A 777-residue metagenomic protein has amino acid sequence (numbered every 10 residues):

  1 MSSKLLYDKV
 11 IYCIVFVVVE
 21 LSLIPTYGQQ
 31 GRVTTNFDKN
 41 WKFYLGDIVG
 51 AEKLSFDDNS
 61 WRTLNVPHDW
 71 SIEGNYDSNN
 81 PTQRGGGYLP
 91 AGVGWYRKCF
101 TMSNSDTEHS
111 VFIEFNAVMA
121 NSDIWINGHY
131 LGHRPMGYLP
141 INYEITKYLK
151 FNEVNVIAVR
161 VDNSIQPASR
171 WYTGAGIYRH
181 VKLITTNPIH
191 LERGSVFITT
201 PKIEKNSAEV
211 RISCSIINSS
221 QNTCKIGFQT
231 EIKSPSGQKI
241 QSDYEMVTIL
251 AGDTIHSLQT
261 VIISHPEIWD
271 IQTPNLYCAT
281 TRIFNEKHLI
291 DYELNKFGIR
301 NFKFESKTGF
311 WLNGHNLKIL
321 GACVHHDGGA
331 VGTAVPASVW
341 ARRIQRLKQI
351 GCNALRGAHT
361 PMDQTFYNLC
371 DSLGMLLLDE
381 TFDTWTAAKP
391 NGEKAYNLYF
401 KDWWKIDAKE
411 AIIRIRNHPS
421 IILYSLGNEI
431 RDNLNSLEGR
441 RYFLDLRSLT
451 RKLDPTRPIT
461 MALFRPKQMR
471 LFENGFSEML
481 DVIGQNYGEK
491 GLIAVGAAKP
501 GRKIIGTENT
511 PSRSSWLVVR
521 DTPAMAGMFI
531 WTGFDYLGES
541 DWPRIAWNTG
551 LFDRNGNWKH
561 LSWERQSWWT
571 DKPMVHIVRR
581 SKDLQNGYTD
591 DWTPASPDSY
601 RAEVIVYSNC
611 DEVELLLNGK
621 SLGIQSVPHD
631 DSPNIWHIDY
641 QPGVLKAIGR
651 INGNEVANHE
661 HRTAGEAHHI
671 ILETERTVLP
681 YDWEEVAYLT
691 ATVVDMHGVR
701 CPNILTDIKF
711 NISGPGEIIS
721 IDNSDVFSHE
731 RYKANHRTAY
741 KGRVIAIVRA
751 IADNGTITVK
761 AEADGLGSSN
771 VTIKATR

Functional and structural regions predicted by a protein language model:
V33-K53, V66, S71-I72, Q166-P167 (+8 more regions): Substrate-binding clefts and catalytic carboxylate motifs of secreted carbohydrate-active enzymes
T35-F37, L45-D47, G86, A91-G194 (+5 more regions): Accessory beta-strand-rich segments of carbohydrate-active enzymes
F37, D47, P67, I72 (+17 more regions): An acidic-aromatic loop/edge-strand motif
L54-D57, C224-Q229, D270-C278, R601 (+5 more regions): Short flexible loop/turn segments that cap and initiate beta-strands
H68-M102, D106-N127, G132-P135, I184 (+7 more regions): Active-site-adjacent substrate/metal-binding segments within catalytic domains of carbohydrate-active enzymes
I145-K147, Q259-I268, I635-Y640, Y732-A752: Short, hydrophobic beta-strand segments
K150, S215-E305, P633-I635, D639-P642 (+3 more regions): Extended acidic/polar, glycine-enriched regions that form or flank non-catalytic beta-rich accessory modules
A208-T248, S257, A602-S621, L645-G649 (+2 more regions): Beta-strand-rich binding/interaction modules
